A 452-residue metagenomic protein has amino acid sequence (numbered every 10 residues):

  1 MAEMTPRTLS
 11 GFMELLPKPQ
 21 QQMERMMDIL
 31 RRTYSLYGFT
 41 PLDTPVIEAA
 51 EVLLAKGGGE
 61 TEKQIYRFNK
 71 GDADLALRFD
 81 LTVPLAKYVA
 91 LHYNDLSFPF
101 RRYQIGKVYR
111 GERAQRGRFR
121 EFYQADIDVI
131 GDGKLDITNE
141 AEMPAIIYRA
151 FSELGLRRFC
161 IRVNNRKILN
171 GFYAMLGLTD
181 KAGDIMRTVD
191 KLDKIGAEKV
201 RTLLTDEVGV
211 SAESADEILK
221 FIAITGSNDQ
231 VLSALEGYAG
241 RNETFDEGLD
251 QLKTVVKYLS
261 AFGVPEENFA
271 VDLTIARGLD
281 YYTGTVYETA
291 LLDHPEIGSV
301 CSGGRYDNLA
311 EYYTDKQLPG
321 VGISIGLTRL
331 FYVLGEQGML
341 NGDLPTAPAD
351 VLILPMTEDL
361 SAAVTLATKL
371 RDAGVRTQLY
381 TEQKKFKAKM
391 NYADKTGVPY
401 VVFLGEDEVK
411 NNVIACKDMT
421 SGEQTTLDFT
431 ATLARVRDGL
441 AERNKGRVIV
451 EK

Functional and structural regions predicted by a protein language model:
M1-Q20, N69, T179-A182: Auxiliary tRNA-acceptor-end handling modules of aminoacyl-tRNA synthetases
P19-Y37, E48-A49, D72, T82-N94 (+3 more regions): Positively charged, Gly/Ser-enriched RNA/tRNA-binding surfaces
L42, V46-A76: Polyanion/phosphate-binding surface patch
E48, F172-Y173, G177-T179, D229: Active-site-proximal loop/short-helix segments that contain or immediately flank catalytic acid/base residue(s)
T61-D72, L178-V200, L291-D293: Acidic, His- and aromatic-enriched active-site or binding-groove loops in soluble protein domains that engage sugars
I161-F172: Glycine-rich, mobile lid/loop segments that gate access to catalytic sites or pores
